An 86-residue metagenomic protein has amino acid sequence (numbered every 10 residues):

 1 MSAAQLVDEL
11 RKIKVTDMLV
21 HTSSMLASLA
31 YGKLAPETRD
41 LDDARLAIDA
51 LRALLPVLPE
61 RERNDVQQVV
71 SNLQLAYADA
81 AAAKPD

Functional and structural regions predicted by a protein language model:
M1-D86: A charge-rich, low-complexity, intrinsically flexible signal that marks solvent-exposed coils, linkers, repeats
